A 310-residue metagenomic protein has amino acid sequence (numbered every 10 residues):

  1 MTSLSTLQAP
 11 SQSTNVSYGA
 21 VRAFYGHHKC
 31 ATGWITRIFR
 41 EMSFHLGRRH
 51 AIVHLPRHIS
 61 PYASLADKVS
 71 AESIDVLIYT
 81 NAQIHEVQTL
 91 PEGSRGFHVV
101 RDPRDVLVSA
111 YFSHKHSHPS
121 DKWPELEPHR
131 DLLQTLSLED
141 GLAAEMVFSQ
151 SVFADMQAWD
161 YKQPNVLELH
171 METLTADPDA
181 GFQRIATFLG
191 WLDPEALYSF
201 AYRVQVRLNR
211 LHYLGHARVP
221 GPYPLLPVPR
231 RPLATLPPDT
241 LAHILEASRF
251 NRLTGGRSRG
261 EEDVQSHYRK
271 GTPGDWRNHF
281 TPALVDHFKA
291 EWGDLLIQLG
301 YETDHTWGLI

Functional and structural regions predicted by a protein language model:
M1-L169, E261-D263, R269-P273, H279-G308: PAPS-dependent sulfotransferase catalytic domain
R49-S64, Y161, N165-N278, P282 (+1 more regions): The conserved 3'-phosphoadenosine-5'-phosphosulfate
